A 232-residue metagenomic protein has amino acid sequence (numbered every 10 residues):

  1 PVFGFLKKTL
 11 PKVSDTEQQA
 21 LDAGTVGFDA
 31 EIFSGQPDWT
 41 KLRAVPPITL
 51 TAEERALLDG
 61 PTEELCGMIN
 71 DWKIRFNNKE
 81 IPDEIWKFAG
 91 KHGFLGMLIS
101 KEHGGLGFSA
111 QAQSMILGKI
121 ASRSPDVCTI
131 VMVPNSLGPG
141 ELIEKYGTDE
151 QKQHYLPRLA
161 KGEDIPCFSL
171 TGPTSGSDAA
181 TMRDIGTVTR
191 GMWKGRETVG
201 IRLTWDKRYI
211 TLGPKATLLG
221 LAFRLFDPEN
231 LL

Functional and structural regions predicted by a protein language model:
P1-P134, E141, K145-I165, S177 (+2 more regions): Amphipathic, small/basic residue-rich leader segments at the start of a protein or domain
Q18, V26, A180, T187 (+1 more regions): Short capping/connector residues at structural and topological boundaries
F94, K101-E102, M132-N135, T171-P173 (+3 more regions): An acidic- and aromatic-residue-enriched active-site/binding cleft used to recognize and process polar
S114, R183-I185, L219: Short secondary-structure boundary/capping segments
P134-G138, E163, A179-T181, P214-L218 (+1 more regions): Short, solvent-exposed loop/turn segments at the edges of secondary structure
C167-V188: A gly/ser-rich beta-alpha-beta helix-loop segment of oxidoreductase catalytic cores
T187-G191, L225: Short beta-strand micro-motifs enriched in acidic
R196-L232: A short core secondary-structure module
